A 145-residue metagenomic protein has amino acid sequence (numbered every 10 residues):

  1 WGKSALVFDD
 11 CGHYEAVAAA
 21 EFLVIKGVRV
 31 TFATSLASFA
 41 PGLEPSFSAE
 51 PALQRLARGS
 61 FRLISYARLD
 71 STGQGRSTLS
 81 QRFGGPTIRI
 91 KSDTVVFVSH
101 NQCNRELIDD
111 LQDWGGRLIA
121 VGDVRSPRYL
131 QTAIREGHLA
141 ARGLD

Functional and structural regions predicted by a protein language model:
W1-A5, Y66, Q74, G115: Phosphate-coordination loops involved in phosphoryl transfer and adenosine-cofactor binding
W1-K3, G27-V28, K91, G116: Short coil/turn connectors at secondary-structure junctions
V7-F8, F32: Hydrophobic Val/Ile/Leu positions in short beta-strands of Rossmann-like dinucleotide-binding domains
F8-F22, S38-E44, G115, I119-D145: A conserved FAD-binding loop/helix module that cradles the flavin
I25-D110: A Rossmann-like FAD-binding core segment of flavoenzymes
